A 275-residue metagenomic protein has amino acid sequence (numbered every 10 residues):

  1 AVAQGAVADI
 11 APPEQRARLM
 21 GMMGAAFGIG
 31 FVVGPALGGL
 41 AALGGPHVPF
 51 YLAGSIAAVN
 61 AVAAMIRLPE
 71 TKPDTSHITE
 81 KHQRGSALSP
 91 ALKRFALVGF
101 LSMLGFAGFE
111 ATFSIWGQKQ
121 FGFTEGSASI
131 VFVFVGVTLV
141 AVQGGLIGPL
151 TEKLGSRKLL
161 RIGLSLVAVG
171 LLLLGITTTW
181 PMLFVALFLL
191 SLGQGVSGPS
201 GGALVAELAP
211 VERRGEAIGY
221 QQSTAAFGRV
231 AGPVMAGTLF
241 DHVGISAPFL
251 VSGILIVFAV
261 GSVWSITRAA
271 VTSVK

Functional and structural regions predicted by a protein language model:
A1-A11, V196-A209: Intracellular juxtamembrane helix-capping segments at the cytosolic ends of symmetry-related transmembrane helices
A1-F27: Cytoplasmic helix-loop-helix junction between adjacent transmembrane helices in 12-TM secondary transporters
M23-M65: Helix-loop-helix hairpin linking two adjacent transmembrane segments in secondary transporters
S55-D74, S262-I266: C-terminal membrane-cytosol helix-exit motif in multi-pass small-molecule transporters
P69-V98: Juxtamembrane intracellular "pre-TM" segments in multi-pass secondary transporters
T112-S127: Short amphipathic helix-loop junctions that connect adjacent transmembrane helices in Major Facilitator Superfamily/SLC
V142-S156: Helix-to-loop junctions at the C-terminal end of transmembrane segments in multipass secondary transporters
K158-L173: Structural signature of the two symmetry-related core transmembrane helices
